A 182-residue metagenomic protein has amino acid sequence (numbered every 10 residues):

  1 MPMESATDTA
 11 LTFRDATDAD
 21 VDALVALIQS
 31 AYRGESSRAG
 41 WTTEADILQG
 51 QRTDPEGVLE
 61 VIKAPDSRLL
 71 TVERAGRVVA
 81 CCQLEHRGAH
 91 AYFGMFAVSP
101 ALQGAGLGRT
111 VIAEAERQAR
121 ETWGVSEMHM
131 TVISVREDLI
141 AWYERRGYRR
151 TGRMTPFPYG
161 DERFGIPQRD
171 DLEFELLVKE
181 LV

Functional and structural regions predicted by a protein language model:
M1-D22, E175-V182: Conserved N-terminal entry element of GNAT/NAT acetyltransferase domains
Q29-V58: Conserved GNAT-fold acetyl-CoA-binding loop/helix
T53-T71, D170-E173: A short helix-loop-beta-strand connector motif used in the catalytic cores of GNAT acetyltransferases and, in some
V61, S126-A141, R145-V182: C-terminal "cap" of GNAT-fold acetyltransferases
T71, R77-E85, Y92-A97: Conserved beta-strand in the GNAT
H86, S99-A101, A105, S134-V135: Active-site acidic-Proline motif in GNAT/NAT acetyltransferases
V98, G104-R117, A141, R145: Conserved acetyl-CoA-binding loop-helix of GNAT-fold acetyltransferases
T110-E127, R149: Conserved acyl-CoA
